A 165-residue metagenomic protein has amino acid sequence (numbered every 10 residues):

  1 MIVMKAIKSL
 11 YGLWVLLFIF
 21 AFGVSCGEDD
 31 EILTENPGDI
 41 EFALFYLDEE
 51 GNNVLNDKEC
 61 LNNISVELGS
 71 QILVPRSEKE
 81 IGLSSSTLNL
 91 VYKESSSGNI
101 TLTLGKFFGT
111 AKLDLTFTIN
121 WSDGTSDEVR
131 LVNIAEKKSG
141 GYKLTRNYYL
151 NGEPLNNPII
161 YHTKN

Functional and structural regions predicted by a protein language model:
I2-K8, F20-A43: Bacterial Sec-dependent N-terminal signal peptides
K8-L16: Sec-dependent signal peptide recognition, specifically the positively charged N-region followed immediately by
L33-E35, D57, F108: Short consensus segments that form the blades of beta-propeller domains, in both extracellular/periplasmic
G38, N56-I64: Short coil-to-beta strand junction motifs in C2/discoidin
Y46-N56: Short amphipathic, basic-aromatic surface patches that mediate peripheral association with negatively charged
N62-W121: Tryptophan-paired
I119-R130: Short acidic/polar inter-strand loop motif in beta-rich domains
E128-N165: Glycine-rich, aromatic-bearing surface loops/beta-hairpins
